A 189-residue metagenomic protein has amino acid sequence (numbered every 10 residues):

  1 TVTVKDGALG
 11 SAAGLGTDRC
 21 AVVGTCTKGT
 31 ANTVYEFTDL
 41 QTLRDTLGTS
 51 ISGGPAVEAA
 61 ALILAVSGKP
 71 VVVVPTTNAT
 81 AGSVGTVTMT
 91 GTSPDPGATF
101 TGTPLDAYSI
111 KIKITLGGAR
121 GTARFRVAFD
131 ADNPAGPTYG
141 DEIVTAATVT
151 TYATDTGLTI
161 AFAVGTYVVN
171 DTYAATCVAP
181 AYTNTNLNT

Functional and structural regions predicted by a protein language model:
T1-T189: Surface-exposed assembly/interface segments
